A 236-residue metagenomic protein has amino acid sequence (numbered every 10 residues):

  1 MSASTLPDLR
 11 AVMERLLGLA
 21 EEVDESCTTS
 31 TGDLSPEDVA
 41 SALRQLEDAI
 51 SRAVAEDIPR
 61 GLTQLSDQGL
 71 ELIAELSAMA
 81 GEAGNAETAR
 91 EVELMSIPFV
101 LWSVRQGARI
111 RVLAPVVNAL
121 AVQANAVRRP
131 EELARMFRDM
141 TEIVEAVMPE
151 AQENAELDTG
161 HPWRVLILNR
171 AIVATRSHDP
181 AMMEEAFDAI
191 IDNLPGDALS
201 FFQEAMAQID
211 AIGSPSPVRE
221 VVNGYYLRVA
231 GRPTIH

Functional and structural regions predicted by a protein language model:
M1-E71: N-terminal alpha-helical scaffold/docking segments in eukaryotic complex subunits
S4, D8-A11, T31-L34, G61 (+4 more regions): Hydrophobic/aromatic side-chain positions at a characteristic register within alpha-helices of tetratricopeptide repeats
A20-V23, L94-W102, F137-E156: Repeat-mediated protein-protein interaction surfaces in helical alpha-solenoids
E56-T141: Long amphipathic alpha-helical segments with strong coiled-coil/leucine-zipper propensity
E91, M95, E153-A155, I167-R170 (+1 more regions): Extended, low-complexity, amphipathic alpha-helical coiled-coil/linker regions that act as scaffolds and localization
Q123, M140-I143, V147-E150, A189-N193 (+1 more regions): Alpha-helical solenoid scaffolds that mediate protein-protein interactions, centered on TPR/SEL1-like repeats but also
T159-H236: Alpha-helical oligomerization segments
